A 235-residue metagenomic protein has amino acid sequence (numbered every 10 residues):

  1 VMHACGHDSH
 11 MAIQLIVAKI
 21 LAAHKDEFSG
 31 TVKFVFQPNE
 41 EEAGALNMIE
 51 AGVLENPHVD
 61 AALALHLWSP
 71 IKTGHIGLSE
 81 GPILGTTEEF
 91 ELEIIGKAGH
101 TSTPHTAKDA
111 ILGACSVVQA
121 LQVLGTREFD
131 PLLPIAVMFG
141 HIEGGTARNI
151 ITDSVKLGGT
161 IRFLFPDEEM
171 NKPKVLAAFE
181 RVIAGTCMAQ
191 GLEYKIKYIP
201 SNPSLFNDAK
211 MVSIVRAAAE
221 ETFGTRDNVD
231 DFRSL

Functional and structural regions predicted by a protein language model:
V1-A4, A178: Short acidic, glycine/Ser/Thr-rich loop/turn "cap" segments at secondary-structure junctions
M2, D8-S9, D26-T152: Histidine/acidic-residue-rich, glycine-tolerant segments that coordinate divalent metal ions
M11-A18: DPxDG-like acidic metal-binding loop motif
A12, A43-G44, M170, F206: Residues that form or flank phosphate/diphosphate-binding pockets in enzymes that use nucleotide phosphates
I16, L46-N47, H105, K174 (+1 more regions): Generic recognition of short, well-ordered alpha-helical segments
L21: Cytochrome P450 heme-binding "Cys pocket" and the immediately downstream C-terminal segment
H24, G99-H105, P166-K174: Inter-helical turn/loop segments and adjacent helix faces that build the functional surface of alpha-helical bundle
C115-L235: Metal-dependent amide/peptide-bond hydrolase catalytic core, centered on the "pita-bread" metallohydrolase fold
